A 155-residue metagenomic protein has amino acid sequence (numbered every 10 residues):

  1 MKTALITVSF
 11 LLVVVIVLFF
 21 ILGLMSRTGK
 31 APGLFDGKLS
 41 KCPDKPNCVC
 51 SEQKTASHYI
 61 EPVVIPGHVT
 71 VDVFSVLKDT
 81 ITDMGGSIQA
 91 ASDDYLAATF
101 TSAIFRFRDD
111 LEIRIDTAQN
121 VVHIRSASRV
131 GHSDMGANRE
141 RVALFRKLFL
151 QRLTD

Functional and structural regions predicted by a protein language model:
T3-S9, V17-D155: Ser/Thr-rich, low-complexity intrinsically disordered terminal regions
